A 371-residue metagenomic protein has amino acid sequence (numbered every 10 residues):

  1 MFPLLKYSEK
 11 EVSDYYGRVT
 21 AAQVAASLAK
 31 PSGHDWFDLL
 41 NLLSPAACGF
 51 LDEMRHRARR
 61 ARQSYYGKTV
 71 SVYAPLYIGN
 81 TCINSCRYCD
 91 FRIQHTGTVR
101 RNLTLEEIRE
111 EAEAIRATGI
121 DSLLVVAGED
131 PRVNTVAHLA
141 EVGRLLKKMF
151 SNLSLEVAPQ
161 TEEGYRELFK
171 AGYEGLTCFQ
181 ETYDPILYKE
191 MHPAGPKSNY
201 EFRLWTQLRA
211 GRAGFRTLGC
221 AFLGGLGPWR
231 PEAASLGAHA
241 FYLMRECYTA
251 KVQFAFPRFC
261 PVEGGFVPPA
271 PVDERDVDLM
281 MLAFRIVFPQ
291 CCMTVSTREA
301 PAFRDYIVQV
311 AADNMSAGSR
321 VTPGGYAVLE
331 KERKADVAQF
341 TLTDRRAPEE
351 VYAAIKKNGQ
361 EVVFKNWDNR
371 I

Functional and structural regions predicted by a protein language model:
M1-A47, R245-I371: Auxiliary Fe-S-binding modules of radical SAM enzymes
L43, Y73-L76, T96, L124-V136 (+1 more regions): Glycine-rich, proline-tolerant flexible connector loops at the mouths of alpha/beta enzymes
E53-H95, R100-L124, E174: N-terminal pre-triad scaffold of radical SAM enzymes
A58, C86, V125, C178 (+4 more regions): Conserved, mostly hydrophobic/aromatic
V70-A74, L123, L153-V157, L176-C178 (+4 more regions): Hydrophobic faces of well-ordered beta-strands that scaffold small-molecule active sites in alpha/beta enzyme cores
C86, S122-L123, V136-F222: Radical SAM/AdoMet-radical enzyme domain recognition
D130-V133, E156, Q160, P193-G195 (+3 more regions): Conserved strand-turn element in the central/C-terminal portion of the radical SAM core barrel that lines
T161-K170, G227-F241, A300-V310: Catalytic cores of alpha/beta
